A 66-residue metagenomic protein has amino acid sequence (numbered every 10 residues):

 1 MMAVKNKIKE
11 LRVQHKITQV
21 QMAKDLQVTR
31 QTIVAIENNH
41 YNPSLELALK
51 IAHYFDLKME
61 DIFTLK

Functional and structural regions predicted by a protein language model:
M2, V13, Y41-N42: Short amphipathic helical patch at the helix-1/turn junction of helix-turn-helix
K7-D25: Short basic helix-loop element that most often maps to the first helix and adjoining turn of HTH DNA-binding modules
V20, Q31, E60: Key DNA-contact positions within bacterial/archaeal DNA-binding proteins
V28-Y41: Recognition helix of helix-turn-helix/homeodomain-like DNA-binding domains that insert into the DNA major groove
L47-D61: DNA major-groove recognition helix of helix-turn-helix/homeodomain DNA-binding modules
T64-K66: Short, charged recognition helix plus adjacent turn of helix-turn-helix-like nucleic-acid-binding domains
